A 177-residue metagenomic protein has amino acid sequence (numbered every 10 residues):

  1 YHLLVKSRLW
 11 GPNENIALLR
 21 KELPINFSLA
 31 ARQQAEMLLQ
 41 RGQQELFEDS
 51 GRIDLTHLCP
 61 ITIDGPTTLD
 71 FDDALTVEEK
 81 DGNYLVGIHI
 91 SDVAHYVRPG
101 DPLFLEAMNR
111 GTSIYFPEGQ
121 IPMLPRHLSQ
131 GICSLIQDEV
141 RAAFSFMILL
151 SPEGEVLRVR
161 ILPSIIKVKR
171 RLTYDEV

Functional and structural regions predicted by a protein language model:
Y1-L85, A94-E139: Charge-lined substrate channels and their catalytic hotspots, especially those that engage the 3′ end of RNA
I90: Catalytic-core elements of nucleic-acid end-processing and repair enzymes
R110-V177: Conserved catalytic alpha/beta cores of large enzymes that bind or transform nucleotide phosphates and polynucleotides
